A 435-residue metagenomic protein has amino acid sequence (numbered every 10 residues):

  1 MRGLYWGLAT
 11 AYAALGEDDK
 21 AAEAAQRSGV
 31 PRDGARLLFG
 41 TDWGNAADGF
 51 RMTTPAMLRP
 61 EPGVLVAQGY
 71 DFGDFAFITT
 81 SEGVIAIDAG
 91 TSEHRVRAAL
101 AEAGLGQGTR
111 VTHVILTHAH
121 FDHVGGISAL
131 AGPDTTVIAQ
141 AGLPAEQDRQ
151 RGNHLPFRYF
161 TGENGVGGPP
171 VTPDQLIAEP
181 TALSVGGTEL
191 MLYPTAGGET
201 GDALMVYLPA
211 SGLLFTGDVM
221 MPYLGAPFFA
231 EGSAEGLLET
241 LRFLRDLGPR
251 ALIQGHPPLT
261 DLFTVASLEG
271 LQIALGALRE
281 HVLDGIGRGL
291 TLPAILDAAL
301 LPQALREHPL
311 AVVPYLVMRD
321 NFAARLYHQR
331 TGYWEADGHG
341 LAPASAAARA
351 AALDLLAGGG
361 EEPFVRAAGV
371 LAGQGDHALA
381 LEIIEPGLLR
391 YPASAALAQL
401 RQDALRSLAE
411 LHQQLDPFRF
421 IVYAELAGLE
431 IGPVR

Functional and structural regions predicted by a protein language model:
T54-A103, L204-G217: Conserved beta-strand hairpin/beta-sheet module of binuclear metal-dependent hydrolase folds, prominently
R59, F77, L176-P209: Core dinuclear metal-dependent hydrolase active-site scaffold
A101, L105-A178, A182-S184, A203 (+1 more regions): Active-site HxH/HxHxD metal-binding segment of metal-dependent hydrolases
E235-A294, A298-Q329, Y333, A398 (+1 more regions): Divalent-metal (often Zn2+) His-rich catalytic cores of metallo-beta-lactamase-fold enzymes
